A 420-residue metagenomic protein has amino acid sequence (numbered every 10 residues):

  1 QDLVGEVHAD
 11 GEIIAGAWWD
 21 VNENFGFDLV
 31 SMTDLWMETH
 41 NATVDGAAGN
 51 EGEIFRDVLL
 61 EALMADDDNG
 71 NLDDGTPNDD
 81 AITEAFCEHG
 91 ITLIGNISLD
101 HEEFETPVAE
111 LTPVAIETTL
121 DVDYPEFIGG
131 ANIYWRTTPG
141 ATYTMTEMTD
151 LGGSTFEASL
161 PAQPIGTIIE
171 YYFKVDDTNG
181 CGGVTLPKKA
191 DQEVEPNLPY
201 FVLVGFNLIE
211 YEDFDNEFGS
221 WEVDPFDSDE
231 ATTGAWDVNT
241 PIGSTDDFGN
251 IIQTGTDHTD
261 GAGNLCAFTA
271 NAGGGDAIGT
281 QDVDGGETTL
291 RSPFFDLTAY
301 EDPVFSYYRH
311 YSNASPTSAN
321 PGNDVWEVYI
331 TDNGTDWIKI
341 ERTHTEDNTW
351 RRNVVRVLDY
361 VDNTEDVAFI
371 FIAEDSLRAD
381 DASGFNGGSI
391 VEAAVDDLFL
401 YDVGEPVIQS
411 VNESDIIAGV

Functional and structural regions predicted by a protein language model:
Q1-N96, H310-N313, D375: Extracellular low-complexity, Gly/Ser/Thr-rich intrinsically disordered linkers and protease-sensitive activation/hinge
I82-S220, D224-D227, E405-V420: Glycan-association/targeting regions that enable binding to alpha-glucans and other polysaccharides
I128, S318-E327: Short coil-to-beta strand junction motifs in C2/discoidin
N207-A277, N320-N323: Extracellular glycan-recognition surfaces and repeat-rich motifs
F214, L290-S292, L297-A314, W326 (+2 more regions): Extracellular beta-strand-rich recognition modules
D276-Y300, R351-V354: Short beta-strands within extracellular/lumenal beta-sheet-rich domains
V283-T288, N320, S376-D402: Extracellular carbohydrate recognition
T335-N363: Extracellular carbohydrate recognition and processing domains and analogous Trp-centered ligand-binding platforms
